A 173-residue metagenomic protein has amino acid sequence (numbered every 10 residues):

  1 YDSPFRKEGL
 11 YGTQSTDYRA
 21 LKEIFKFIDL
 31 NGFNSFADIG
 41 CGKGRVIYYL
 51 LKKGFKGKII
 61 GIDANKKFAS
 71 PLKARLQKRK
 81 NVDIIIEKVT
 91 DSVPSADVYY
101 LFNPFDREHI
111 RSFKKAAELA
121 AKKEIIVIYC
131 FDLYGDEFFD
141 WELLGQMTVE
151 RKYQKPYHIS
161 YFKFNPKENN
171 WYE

Functional and structural regions predicted by a protein language model:
Y1-N31: S-adenosyl-L-methionine
F33-G42: Conserved class I S-adenosyl-L-methionine
G44-Y48: Glycine-rich SAM-binding Motif I of class I
K52-K58: Conserved S-adenosyl-L-methionine
N65: Conserved SAM/SAH-binding beta-strand->alpha-helix loop
L72: Conserved SAM-binding loop
R79-V89: Conserved SAM-binding strand-loop segment of SAM-dependent methyltransferases
E108-P166: C-terminal substrate-binding/active-site "lid" region of AdoMet-derived donor-dependent transferases
